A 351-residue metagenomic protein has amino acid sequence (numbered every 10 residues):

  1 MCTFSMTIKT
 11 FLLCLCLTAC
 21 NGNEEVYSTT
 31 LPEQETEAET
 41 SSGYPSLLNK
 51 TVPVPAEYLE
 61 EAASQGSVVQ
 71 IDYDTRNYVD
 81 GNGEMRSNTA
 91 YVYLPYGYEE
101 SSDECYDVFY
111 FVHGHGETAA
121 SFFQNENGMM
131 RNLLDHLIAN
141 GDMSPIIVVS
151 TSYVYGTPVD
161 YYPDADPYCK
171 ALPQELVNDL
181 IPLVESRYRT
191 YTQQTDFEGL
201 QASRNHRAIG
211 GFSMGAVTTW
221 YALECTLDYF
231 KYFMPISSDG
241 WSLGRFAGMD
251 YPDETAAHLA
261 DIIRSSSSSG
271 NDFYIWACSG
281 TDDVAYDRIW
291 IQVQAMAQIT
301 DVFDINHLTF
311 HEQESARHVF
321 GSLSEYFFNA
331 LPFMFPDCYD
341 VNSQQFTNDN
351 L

Functional and structural regions predicted by a protein language model:
M1-T3, L351: Accessible peptide chain termini
T3-L13: Sec-dependent signal peptide recognition, specifically the positively charged N-region followed immediately by
C16-A19: C-terminal motif of bacterial Sec signal peptides marking the signal peptidase cleavage site
N21-E24: Bacterial signal peptide processing site
Y27-L351: Non-catalytic cap/lid and distal C-terminal segments of serine-dependent acyl enzymes
